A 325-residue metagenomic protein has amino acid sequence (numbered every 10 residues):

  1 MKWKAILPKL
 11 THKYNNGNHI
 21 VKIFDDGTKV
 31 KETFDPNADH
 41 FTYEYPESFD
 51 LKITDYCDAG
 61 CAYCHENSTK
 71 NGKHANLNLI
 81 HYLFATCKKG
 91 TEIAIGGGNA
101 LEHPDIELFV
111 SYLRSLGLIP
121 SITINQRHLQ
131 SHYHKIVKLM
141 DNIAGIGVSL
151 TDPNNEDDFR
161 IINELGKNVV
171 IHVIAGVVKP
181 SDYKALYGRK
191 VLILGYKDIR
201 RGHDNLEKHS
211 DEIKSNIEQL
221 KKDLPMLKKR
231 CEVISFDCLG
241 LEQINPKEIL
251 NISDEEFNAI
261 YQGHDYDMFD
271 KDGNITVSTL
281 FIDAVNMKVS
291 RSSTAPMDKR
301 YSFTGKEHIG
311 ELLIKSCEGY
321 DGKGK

Functional and structural regions predicted by a protein language model:
M1-L51, S68, N258: N-terminal [4Fe-4S]-dependent radical SAM core
T28, A62, M287-K288: Residue-level signal for well-ordered, solvent-exposed loop/turn and beta-edge residues enriched in charged/polar side
P36-N78, S293: Canonical Radical SAM [4Fe-4S] cluster-binding loop centered on the CxxxCxxC motif and its immediate flanking residues
S48, E66-A75, K89-H103, L113-H132 (+4 more regions): Core AdoMet radical
G60, G97, V285-N286: Residue-level recognition of short loop/turn positions
N78-T86, E107-S111: Ankyrin repeat (ANK) tandem alpha-helical domains that serve as protein-protein interaction scaffolds, prominent
D141-V285, V289-E307: Radical SAM enzyme [4Fe-4S]-AdoMet core and its adjacent flexible, acidic and glycine-rich loops/tails across
E311-K325: Cysteine/selenocysteine-centered motifs that mediate thiol-based redox chemistry or coordinate metal-sulfur cofactors
